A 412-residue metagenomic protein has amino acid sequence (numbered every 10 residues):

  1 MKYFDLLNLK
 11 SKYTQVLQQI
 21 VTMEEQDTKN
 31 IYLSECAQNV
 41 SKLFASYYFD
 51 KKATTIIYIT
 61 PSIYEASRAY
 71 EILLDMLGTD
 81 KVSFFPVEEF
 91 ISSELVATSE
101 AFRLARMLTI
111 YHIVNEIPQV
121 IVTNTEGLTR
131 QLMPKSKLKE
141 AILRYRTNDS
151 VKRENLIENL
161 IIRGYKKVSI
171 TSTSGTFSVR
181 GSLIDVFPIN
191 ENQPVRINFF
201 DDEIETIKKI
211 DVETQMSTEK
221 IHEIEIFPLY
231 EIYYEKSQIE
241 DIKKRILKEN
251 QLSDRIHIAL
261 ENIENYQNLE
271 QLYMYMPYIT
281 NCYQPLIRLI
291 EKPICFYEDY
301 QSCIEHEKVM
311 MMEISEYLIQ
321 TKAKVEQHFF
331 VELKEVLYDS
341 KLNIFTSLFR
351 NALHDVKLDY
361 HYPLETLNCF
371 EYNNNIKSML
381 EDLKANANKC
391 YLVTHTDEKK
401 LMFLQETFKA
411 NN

Functional and structural regions predicted by a protein language model:
M1-N412: ASCE RecA-like P-loop NTPase motor cores that couple ATP hydrolysis to mechanical translocation on nucleic acids
